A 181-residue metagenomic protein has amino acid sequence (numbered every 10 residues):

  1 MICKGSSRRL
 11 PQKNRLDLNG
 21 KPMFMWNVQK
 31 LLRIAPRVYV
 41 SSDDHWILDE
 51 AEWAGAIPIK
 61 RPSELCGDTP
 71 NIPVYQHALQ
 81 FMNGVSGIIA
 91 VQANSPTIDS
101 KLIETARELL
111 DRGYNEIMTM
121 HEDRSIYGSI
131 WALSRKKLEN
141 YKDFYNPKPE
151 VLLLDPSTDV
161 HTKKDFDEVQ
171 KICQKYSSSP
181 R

Functional and structural regions predicted by a protein language model:
M1-P11: N-terminal nucleotide-binding beta1-loop-alpha1 segment
C3, S42-D43, Q92, M120: Short beta-strand/turn micro-motifs composed of small residues that flank or help shape donor/cofactor-binding pockets
G5-S7, E64, A93-P96: Short glycine-rich anion-binding loops that position phosphate/pyrophosphate groups of nucleotides and phosphorylated
R9, L48, I98-D99: Glycine/Thr-rich phosphate-binding loops of Rossmann-like dinucleotide-binding domains
L10-L32: Short, well-formed alpha-helical segments that are part of the catalytic scaffolds of diverse glycosyltransferases
L16-D17, V40, A90: Conserved SAM-binding loop
M25-G84: Conserved N-terminal catalytic core of the sugar/cofactor nucleotidyltransferase
W53-A54, T69-H77, G84-G87, Q92-D167 (+2 more regions): Conserved core of the sugar-phosphate nucleotidyltransferase
